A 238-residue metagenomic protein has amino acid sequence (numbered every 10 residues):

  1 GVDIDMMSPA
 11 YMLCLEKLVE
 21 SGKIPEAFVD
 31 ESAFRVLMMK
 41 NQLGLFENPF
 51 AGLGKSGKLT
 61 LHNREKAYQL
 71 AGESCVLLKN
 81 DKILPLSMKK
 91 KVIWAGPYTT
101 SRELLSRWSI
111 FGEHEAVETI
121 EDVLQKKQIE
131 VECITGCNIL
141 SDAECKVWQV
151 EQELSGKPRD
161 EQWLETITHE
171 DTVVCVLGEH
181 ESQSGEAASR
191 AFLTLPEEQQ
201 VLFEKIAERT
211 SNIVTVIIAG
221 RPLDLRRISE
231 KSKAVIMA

Functional and structural regions predicted by a protein language model:
M6-A10, M39-P49: Short, compositionally biased low-complexity segments
S8-E26, M38, E65-A238: C-terminal non-catalytic regions of proteins with extracellular/luminal or membrane-system context
E26-L45: Mid-to-C-terminal alpha-helical segments outside catalytic/metal-binding sites
D30, F34, L61-Y68: An alpha-helix initiation/capping motif
E47-N63: Flexible, acidic loop-helix segments that line cofactor/substrate-binding pockets
